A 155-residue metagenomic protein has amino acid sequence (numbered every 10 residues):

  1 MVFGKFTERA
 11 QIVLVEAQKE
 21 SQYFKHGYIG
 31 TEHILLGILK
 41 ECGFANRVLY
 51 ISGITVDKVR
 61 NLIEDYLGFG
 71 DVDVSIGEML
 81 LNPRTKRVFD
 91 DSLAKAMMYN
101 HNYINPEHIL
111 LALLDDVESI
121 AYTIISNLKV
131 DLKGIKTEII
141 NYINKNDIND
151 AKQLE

Functional and structural regions predicted by a protein language model:
M1-E155: Histone-fold recognition with a strong bias for associated Lys/Arg-rich disordered tails
